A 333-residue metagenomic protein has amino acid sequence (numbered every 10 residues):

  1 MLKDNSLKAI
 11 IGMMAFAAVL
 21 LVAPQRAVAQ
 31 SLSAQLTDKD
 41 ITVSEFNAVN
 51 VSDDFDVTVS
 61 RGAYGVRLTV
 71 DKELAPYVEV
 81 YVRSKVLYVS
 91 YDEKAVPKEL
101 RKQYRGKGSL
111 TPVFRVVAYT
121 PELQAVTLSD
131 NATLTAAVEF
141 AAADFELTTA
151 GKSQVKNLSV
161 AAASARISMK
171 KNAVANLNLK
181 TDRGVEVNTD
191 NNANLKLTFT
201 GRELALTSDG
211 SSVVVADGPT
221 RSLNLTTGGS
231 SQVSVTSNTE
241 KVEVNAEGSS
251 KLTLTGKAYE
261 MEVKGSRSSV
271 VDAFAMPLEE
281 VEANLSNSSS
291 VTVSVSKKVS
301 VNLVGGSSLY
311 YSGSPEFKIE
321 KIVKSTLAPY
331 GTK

Functional and structural regions predicted by a protein language model:
L2-D4, A27-T189, N194-T207, V215 (+2 more regions): Acidic (Asp/Glu) and glycine-rich low-complexity loops/linkers that are typically intrinsically disordered
L2-M14: Bacterial N-terminal signal peptides that target proteins for export
I11-A23: Bacterial N-terminal signal peptides
A15-A18, V28, L87, A283: Non-transmembrane, interaction-prone segments in cytosolic or luminal domains
N178-L179, L195-F199, S212-K333: Short, surface-exposed interaction patches in beta-rich subdomains that mediate adhesion/assembly near membranes
